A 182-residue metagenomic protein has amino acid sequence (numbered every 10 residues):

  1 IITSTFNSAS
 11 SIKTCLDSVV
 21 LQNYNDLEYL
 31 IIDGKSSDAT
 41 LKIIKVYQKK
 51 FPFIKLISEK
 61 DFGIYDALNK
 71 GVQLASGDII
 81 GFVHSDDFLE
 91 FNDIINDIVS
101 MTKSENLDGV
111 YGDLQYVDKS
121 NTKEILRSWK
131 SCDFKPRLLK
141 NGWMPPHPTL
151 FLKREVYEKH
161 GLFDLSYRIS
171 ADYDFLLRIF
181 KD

Functional and structural regions predicted by a protein language model:
S10-K13, D38-V46: Acidic helix N-cap motif at the loop->helix transition within catalytic regions of sugar-transfer enzymes
D17-D26: Short, acidic, metal-binding catalytic loop of nucleotide-sugar glycosyltransferases
D26-K35, K55-K60: Short beta-strand/loop segment that forms part of the nucleotide-sugar
D33-K42, H84: A conserved acidic beta->alpha catalytic loop
S58-A75: Glycine-rich, basic loop-to-helix element that forms the pyrophosphate-binding segment of sugar-nucleotide handling
I80: Short aromatic/hydrophobic "clamp" motif used to bind/position activated sugar donors
F88, N92-I125: Conserved donor NDP-sugar-binding/catalytic core segment of glycosyltransferases
G112, W129-D182: Conserved nucleotide-sugar donor-binding catalytic segment
